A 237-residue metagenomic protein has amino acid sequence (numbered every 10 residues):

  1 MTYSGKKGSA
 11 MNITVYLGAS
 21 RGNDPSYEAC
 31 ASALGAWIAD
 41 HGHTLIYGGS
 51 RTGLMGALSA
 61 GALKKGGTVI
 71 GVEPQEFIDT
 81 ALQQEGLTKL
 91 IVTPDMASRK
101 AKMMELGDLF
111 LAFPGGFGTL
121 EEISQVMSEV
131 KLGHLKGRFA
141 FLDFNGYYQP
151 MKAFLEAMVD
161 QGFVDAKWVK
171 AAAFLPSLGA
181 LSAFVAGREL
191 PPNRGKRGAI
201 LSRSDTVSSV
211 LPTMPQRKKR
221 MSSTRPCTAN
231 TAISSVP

Functional and structural regions predicted by a protein language model:
M1-K7, S209, P237: Bacterial/eukaryotic Sec-type N-terminal signal peptides
Y3-L106, F144-G179, A183, E189-S204: A cross-family phosphate/adenosyl-ligand binding-site feature
H41-H43, H134, T228: Histidine (H) residue identity feature
G49, E73, T93-P94, F113-G115 (+3 more regions): Short beta->alpha connector loops at strand-helix junctions that form conserved, small/polar/Pro-enriched
F77, F117, G179, R194-G195 (+2 more regions): A generic alpha-helix propensity feature with a strong bias for hydrophobic helices
S98-L132, A140, P191-G198: Active-site/ligand-binding-proximal alpha/beta "capping" segment
T119, E129-L135, A157-D160, V164 (+1 more regions): Alpha-helix capping at helix-to-loop junctions
S202-S235: Low-acidity, Ser/Thr- and Arg-rich intrinsically disordered low-complexity segments
